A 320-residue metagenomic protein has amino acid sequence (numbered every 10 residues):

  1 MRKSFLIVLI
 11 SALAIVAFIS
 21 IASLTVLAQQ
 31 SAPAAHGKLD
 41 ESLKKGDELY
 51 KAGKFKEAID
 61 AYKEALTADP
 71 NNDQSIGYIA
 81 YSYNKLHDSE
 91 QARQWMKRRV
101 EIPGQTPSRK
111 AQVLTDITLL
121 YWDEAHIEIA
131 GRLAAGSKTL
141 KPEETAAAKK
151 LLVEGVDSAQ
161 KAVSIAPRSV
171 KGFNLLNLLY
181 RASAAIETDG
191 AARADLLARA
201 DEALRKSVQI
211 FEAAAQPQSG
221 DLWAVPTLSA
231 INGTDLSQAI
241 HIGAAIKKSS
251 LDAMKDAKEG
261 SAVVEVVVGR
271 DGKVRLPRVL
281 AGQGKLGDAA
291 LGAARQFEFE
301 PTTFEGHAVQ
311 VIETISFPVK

Functional and structural regions predicted by a protein language model:
Q29-E41, G104: TPR-adjacent "capping" and linker segments in tetratricopeptide-repeat scaffold/adaptor proteins
H36, P70, G104-S108, P167 (+1 more regions): Short coil turns that delineate tetratricopeptide repeat
G37-E64, A68, K141: Alpha-helical segment of the N-proximal tetratricopeptide repeat
Y50-K51, N84, W122, R181: Position-specific recognition of the canonical hydrophobic site in helix A of tetratricopeptide repeat
R99, Q105, R109, D116-Q160 (+1 more regions): Short coil/linker segments at helix-helix boundaries
V156, D195, R199-E202, V208-K320: Charge-biased low-complexity segments
